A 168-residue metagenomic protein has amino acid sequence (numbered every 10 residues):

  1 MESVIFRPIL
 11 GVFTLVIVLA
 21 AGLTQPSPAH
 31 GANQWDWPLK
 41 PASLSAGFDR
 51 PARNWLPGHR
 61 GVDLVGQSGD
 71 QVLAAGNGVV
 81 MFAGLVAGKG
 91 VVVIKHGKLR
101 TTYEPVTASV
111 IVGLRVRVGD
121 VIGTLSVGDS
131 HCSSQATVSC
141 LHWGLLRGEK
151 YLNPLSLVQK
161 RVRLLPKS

Functional and structural regions predicted by a protein language model:
M1-F13: Bacterial N-terminal signal peptides that target proteins for export
E2-V4, H30-S43, R53, V65 (+2 more regions): Acidic, glycine-rich catalytic/binding loops that coordinate metals and/or anionic ligands
G11-G22: Bacterial N-terminal signal peptides
A20-A32: C-terminal region of N-terminal signal peptides and the immediate post-cleavage residues of exported proteins
S43-A74: Short glycine/threonine/proline-enriched tight-turn/helix- or strand-capping micro-motif at secondary-structure
Q71-V80, V110-V127: Short, well-structured beta-strand-loop connectors
A74-S109, S139-H142: Zn2+-dependent peptidoglycan hydrolase active-site motif and core
M81-L85, D120-L141: Flexible, gly/ser-rich surface segments that form the specificity/activation loops bordering the active-site cleft
